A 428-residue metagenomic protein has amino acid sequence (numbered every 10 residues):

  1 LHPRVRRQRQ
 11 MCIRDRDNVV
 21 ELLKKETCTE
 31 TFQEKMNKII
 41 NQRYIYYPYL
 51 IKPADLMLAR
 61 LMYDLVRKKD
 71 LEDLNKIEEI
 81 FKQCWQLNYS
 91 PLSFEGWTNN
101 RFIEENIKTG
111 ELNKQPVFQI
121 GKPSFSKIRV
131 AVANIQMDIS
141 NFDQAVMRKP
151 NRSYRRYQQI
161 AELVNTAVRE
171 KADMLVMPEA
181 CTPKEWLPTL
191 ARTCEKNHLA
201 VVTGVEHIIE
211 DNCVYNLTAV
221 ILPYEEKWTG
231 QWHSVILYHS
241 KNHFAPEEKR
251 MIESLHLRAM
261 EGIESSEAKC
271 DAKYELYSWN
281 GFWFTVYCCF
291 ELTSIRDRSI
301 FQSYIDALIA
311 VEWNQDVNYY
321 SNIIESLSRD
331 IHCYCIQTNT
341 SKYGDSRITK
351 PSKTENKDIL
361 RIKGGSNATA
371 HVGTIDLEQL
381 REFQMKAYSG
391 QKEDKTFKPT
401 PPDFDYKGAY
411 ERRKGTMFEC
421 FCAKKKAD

Functional and structural regions predicted by a protein language model:
L1-D15: Single conserved hydrophobic/aromatic residue that forms the stacking wall/gate of nucleotide- or nucleobase-binding
Y63, R67-M174, C181: N-terminal, active-site-proximal structural segment of metallo-dependent hydrolase catalytic domains
S90-P123, C213-S303, I323: Active-site catalytic loop in hydrolytic enzyme cores
Y154-H239, N314-D316, R329: Cys-nucleophile CN-hydrolase/nitrilase-fold catalytic domain and related Cys-dependent amidase chemistry that acts on
D173-M174, F282-F284, A307: Structural motif
W186-T193, R296-F301, Y320-L327: A short acidic, amphipathic alpha-helical/loop segment
C213-S240, T338-T369: Short, glycine-anchored, charge-dense loop/turn motifs used at functional sites
E378-D428: A short C-terminal boundary segment appended to hydrolase-like catalytic domains
